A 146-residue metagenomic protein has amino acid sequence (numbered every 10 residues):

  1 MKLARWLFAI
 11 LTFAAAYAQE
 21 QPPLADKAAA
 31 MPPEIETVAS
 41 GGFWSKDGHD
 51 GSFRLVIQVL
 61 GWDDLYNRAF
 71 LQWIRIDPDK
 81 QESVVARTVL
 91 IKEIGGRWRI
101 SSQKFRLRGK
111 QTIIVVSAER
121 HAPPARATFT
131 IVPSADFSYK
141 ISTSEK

Functional and structural regions predicted by a protein language model:
K2-A9: Sec-dependent signal peptide recognition, specifically the positively charged N-region followed immediately by
I10-A18: Hydrophobic h-region of N-terminal signal peptides that target proteins for export in Gram-negative bacteria
Q19-K146: Exposed acidic/polar residues on beta-strands and adjacent loops within beta-sheet cores, strongest in beta-propeller
